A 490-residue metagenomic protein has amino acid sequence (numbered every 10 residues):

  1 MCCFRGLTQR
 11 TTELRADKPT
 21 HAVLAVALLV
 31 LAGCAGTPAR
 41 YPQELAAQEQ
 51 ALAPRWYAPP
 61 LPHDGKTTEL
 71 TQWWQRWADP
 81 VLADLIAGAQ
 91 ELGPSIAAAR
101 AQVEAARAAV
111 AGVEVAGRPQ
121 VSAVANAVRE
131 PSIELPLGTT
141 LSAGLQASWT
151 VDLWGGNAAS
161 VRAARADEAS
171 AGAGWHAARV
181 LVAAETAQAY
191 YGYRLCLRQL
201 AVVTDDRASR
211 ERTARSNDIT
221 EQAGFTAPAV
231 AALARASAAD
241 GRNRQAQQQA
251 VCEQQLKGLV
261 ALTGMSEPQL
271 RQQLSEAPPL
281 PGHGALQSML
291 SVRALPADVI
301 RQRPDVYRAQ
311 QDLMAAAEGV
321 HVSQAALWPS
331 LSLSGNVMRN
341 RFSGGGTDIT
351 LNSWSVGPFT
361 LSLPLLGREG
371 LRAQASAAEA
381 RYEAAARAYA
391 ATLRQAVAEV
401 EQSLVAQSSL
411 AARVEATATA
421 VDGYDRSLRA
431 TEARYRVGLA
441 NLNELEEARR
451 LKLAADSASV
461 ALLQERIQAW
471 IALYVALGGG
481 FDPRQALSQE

Functional and structural regions predicted by a protein language model:
M1-D17: N-terminal secretory signal peptides that target proteins for export/translocation
C2-F4, H21-E91, R165, Q249-R301 (+1 more regions): Terminal intrinsically disordered/low-complexity segments used for targeting and assembly
P80-V81, L85-G88, R100, R107 (+4 more regions): Small/polar-residue-enriched beta-strand and adjacent coil segments characteristic of outer-membrane beta-barrel
S95-V110, E114, T417-V421: Long, contiguous alpha-helical "rod/stalk" segments
I96-A99, A164, A171, A189 (+12 more regions): Amphipathic alpha-helical coiled-coil segments
N157, A173-L295, A406, L410 (+4 more regions): Periplasmic alpha-helical coiled-coil/stalk elements that build and connect Gram-negative outer-membrane
G224-A227, A396, S403, G438-N441: Alpha-helical heptad-repeat coiled-coil segments that mediate oligomerization/polymerization in large
L333, L361, A378, A385 (+10 more regions): Hydrophobic, well-ordered secondary-structure elements that form the walls of internal hydrophobic environments
